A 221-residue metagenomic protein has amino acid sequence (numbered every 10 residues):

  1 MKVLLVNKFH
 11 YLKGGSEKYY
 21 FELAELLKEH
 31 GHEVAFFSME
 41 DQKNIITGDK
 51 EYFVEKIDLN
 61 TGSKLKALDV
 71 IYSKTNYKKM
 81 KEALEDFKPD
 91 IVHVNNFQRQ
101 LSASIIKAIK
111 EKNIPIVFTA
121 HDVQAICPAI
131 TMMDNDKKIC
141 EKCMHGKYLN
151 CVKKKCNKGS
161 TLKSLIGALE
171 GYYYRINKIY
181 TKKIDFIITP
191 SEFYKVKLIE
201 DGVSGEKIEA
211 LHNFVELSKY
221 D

Functional and structural regions predicted by a protein language model:
M1-K43, E85-F87, I105, I109-P115 (+1 more regions): N-terminal subdomain of nucleotide-sugar transferases
E17-K18, I45-K50, I105, P128-M133 (+3 more regions): Short aromatic-enriched loop/helix-cap "lid" or pocket-rim segments at secondary-structure transitions that line
E29-I91, C151-V152: A conserved catalytic-core segment of Leloir-type glycosyltransferases
E51-K56, K110-E111, D134-K138, G205: Short, hinge-like loop/turn segments at secondary-structure boundaries
E82-L101, P115-T119, Q124: Short N-terminal targeting/anchoring amphipathic segment
E111, Q124, D136-F186: Membrane-proximal helix-turn-helix segments that form the acceptor-binding/catalytic region of lipid-linked
F193, F214: Carbohydrate-associated surface elements
